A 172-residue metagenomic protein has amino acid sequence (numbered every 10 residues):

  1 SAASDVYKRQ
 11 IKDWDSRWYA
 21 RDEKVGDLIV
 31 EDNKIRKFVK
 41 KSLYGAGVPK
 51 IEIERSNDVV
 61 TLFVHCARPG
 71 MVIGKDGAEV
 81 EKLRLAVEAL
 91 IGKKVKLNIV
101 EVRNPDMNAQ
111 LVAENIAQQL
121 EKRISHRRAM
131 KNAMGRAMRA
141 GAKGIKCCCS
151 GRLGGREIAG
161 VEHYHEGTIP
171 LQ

Functional and structural regions predicted by a protein language model:
S1-Y7: Short, small-residue-biased leader/transition segments that mark boundaries at the very start of proteins
E23, E31-R127: Acidic-enriched and Gly/Ser
V59, P69-V72, G135, G144 (+1 more regions): Short beta-strands and strand-coil junctions in structured, solvent-facing domains, enriched
I99, I116-A117, A133, A137 (+1 more regions): Elongated, mostly alpha-helical coiled-coil "stalk/stator" tethers of large membrane protein machines
H126-R127, K131, R136-G144: Beta-rich strand-turn-strand
M138-A140, C148-Q172: Short, hydrophobic/π-rich interface segment
